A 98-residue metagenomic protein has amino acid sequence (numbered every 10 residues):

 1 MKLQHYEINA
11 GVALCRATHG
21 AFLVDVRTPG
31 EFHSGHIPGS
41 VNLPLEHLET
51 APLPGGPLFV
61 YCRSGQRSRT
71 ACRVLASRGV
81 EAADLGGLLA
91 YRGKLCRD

Functional and structural regions predicted by a protein language model:
M1-F22, V26-P57, Q66-D98: Rhodanese-like catalytic fold shared by cysteine-dependent sulfurtransferases and DSP/PTP-type phosphatases
Y61: Short, surface-exposed ligand- or partner-binding patches at beta-edge/loop junctions that are enriched in aromatics
